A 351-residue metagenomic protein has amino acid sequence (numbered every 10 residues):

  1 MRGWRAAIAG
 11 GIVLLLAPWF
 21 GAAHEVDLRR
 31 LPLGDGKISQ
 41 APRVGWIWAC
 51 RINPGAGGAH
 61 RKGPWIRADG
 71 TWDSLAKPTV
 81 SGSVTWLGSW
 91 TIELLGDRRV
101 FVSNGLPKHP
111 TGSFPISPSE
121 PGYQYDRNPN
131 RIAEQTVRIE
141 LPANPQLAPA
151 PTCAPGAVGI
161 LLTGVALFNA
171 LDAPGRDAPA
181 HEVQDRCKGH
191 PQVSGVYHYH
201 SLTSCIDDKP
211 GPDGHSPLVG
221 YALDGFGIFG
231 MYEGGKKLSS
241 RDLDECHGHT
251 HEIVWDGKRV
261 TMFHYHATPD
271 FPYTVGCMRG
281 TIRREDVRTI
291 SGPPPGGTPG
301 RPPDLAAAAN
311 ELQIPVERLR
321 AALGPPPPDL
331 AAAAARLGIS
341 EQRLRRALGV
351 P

Functional and structural regions predicted by a protein language model:
M1-I8: Bacterial N-terminal signal peptides that target proteins for export
A9-A17: Bacterial N-terminal signal peptides
H24-D177: Solvent-exposed N-terminal domain segments of exported/luminal and surface proteins
H24-I38, S240-P299: Long, compositionally biased interface segments
Q135-L141, L161-A166, Q192-I206, K258-P272 (+2 more regions): Extracellular/lumenal glycan-associated surfaces
G175-D185, V193-S239: Short helix-loop boundary/capping segments
E182-G189, L243-V254, A321, L330: Short, recurring structural edge motifs at helix starts
T289-P351: Mature extracytoplasmic/periplasmic regions of secreted or cell-envelope proteins, especially long low-complexity
